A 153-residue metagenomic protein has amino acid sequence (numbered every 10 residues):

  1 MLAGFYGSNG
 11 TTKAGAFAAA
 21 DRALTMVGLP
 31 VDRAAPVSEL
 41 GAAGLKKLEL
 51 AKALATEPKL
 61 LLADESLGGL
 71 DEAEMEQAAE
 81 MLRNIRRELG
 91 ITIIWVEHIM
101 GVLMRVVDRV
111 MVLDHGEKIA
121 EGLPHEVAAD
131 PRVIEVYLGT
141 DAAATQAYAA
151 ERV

Functional and structural regions predicted by a protein language model:
A23-G44: Conserved ABC nucleotide-binding domain
L50: Hydrophobic anchor residue at the start of the ABC signature
E57: Conserved catalytic motifs of ABC-family nucleotide-binding domains
L61-E65: Catalytic Walker B motif of ABC-type/P-loop ATPase nucleotide-binding domains
E76-E88: Helical segment within the ABC ATPase nucleotide-binding domain
L103-R105: A short, surface-exposed alpha-helical micro-motif characterized by mixed small hydrophobic and charged/polar residues
